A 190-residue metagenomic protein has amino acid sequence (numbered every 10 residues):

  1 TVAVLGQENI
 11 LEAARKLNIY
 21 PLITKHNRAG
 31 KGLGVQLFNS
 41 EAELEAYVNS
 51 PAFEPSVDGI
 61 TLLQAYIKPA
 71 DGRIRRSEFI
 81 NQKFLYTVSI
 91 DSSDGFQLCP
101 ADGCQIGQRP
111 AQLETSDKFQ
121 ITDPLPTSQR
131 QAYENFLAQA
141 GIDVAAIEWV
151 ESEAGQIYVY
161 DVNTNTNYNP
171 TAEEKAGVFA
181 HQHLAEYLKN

Functional and structural regions predicted by a protein language model:
T1-G34: A conserved helix-loop-beta module that forms one wall/lid of the active-site cleft in ATP-utilizing catalytic domains
A3, F79-I80, E151: Generic beta-strand structural signal
Y20, G59, R73, I142-A145: Short beta-strand or tight-loop elements that sit immediately N-terminal to catalytic metal-binding acidic residues
L22, L85-Y86, A145, Y158-Y160: Protein kinase-like catalytic core scaffold
A29, I67-A70, V150-A154: A short beta-turn/loop motif at secondary-structure boundaries
L33-L137: Phosphate-binding site of ATP-dependent enzymes
Q64, R75, I142-E153: A short glycine-rich, hydrophobically flanked beta-strand micro-motif that places a catalytic Asp/Glu for divalent metal
P124, A138-I142, E151-N190: C-terminal active-site "lid" helix and adjoining low-complexity regulatory extension at the edge of ATP-using catalytic
